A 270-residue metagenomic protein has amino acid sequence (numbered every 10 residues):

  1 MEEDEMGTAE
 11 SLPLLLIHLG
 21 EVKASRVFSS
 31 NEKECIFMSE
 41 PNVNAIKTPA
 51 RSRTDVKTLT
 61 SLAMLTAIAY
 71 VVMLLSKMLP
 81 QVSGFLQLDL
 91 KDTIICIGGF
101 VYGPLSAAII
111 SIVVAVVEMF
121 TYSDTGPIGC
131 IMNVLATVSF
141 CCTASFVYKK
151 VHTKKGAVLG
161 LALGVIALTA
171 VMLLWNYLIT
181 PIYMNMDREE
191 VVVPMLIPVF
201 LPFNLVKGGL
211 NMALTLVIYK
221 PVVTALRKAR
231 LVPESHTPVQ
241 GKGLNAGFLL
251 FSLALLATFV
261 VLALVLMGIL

Functional and structural regions predicted by a protein language model:
E10: Functionally engaged cysteine thiol sites
P13-L16, A24-L270: Loop-helix junctions at membrane interfaces
